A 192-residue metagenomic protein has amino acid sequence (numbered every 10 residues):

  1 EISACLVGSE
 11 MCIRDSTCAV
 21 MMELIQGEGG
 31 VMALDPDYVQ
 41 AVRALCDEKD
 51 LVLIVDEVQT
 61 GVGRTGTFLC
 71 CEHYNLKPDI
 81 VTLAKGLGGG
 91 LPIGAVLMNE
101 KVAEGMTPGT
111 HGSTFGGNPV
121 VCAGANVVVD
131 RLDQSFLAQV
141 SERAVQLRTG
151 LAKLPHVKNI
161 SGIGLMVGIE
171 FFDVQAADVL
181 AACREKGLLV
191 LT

Functional and structural regions predicted by a protein language model:
E1-G8, I13: Single conserved hydrophobic/aromatic residue that forms the stacking wall/gate of nucleotide- or nucleobase-binding
T17-G30: Short acidic, glycine-rich surface-loop motifs adjacent to enzyme active sites
M32-G66: Catalytic PLP-binding core of fold-type I/II PLP enzymes
E48-K49, L154, K186: Helix C-cap/helix->beta junction micro-motif
E72-G105, G117-C122: Active-site PLP attachment segment
K101, V120-A138, G150-P155: Amphipathic alpha-helix from the class-I
A144-R148, H156-A182: Conserved PLP-binding catalytic core of the aspartate aminotransferase-like
